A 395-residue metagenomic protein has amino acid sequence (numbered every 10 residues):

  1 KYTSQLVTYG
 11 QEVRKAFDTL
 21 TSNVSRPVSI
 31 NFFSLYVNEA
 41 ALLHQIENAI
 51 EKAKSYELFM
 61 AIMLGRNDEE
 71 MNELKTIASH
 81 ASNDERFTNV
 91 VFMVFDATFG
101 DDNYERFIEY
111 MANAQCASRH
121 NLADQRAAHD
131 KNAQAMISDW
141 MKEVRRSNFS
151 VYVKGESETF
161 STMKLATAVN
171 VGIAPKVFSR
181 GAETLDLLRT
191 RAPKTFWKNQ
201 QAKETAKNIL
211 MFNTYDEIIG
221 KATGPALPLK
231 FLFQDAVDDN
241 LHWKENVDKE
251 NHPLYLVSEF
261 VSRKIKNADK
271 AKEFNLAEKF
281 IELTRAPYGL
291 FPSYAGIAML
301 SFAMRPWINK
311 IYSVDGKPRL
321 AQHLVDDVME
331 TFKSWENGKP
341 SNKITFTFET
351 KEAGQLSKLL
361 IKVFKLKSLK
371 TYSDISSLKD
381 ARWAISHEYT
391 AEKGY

Functional and structural regions predicted by a protein language model:
K1-Y395: Extended alpha-helical scaffold and adjacent linker segments that couple domains and build interaction/assembly
